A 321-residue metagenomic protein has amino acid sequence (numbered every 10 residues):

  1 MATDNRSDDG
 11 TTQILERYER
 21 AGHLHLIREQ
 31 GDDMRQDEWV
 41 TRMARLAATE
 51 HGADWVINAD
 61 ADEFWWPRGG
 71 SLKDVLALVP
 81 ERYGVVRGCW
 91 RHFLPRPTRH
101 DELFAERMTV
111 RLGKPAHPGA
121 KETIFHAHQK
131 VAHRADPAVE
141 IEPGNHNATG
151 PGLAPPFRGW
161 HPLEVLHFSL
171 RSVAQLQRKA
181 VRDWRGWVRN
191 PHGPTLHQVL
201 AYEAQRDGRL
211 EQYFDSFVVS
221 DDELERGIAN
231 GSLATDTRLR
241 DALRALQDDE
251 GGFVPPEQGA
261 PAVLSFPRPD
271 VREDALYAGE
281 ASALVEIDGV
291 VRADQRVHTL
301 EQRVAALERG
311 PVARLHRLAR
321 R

Functional and structural regions predicted by a protein language model:
M1, I27-D33, W65: The substrate-binding groove and active-site-proximal loops of carbohydrate-active enzymes, especially glycoside
M1-A2, V165: Hydrophobic targeting segments
D4-R17, G31-D33: A conserved acidic beta->alpha catalytic loop
H23-H25: Short, conserved active-site loop motifs that form the nucleotide-linked donor/cofactor pocket
E38-W39, P67-L276: Catalytic-site signature of metal-activated, phosphate-bearing donor transferases, centered on the GT-A/GT-A-like
E38-W55: Active-site nucleotide-sugar/metal-binding loop of Leloir-type enzymes
G52-W66: Short beta-strand-to-loop acidic/aromatic patch adjacent to the donor-nucleotide binding site
A262-R321: Boundary detector for helix-to-coil junctions that initiate low-complexity/charged tails
